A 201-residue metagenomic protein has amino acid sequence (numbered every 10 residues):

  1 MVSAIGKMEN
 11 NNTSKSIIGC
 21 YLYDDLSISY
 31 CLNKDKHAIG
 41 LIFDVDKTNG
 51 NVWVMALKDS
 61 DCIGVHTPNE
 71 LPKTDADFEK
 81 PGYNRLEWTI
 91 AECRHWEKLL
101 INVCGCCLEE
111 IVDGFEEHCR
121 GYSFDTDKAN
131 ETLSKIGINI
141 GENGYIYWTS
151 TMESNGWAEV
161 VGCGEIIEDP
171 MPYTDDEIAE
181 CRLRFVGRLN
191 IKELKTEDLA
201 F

Functional and structural regions predicted by a protein language model:
M1-E87, G105, D176-F201: Short, compositionally biased
G19-Y21, I28, R120, Y145 (+1 more regions): Intrinsically disordered, low-complexity segments enriched in small/polar residues
N33-L41, T126-T132, I166-E168: Short amphipathic alpha-helical surface micro-motifs
L57-S60, C163-I167: Secondary-structure transition/turn motif
P68, P72-T89, C93-E165: An exposed tryptophan-centered "aromatic clamp" motif
E165-A179: Carbohydrate-recognition loop of C-type lectin domains
